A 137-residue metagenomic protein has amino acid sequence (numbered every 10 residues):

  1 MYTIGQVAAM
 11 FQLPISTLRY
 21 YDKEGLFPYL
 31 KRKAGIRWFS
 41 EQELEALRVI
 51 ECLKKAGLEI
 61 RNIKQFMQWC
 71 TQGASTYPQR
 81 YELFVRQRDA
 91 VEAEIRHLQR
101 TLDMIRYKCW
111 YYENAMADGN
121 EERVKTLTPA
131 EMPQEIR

Functional and structural regions predicted by a protein language model:
M1-Q68: Basic helix-turn-helix/winged-helix DNA-binding cores and closely related short helical interaction motifs
A8, L26-F27, L44-E45, Q72-S75 (+2 more regions): A generic structural signal for solvent-exposed, polar alpha-helical segments
Q12, E41, L47, G73 (+2 more regions): Helix-centric, low-specificity signal for extended rod-like, repetitive segments
K55-E82, R86-Q87: Amphipathic alpha-helical dimerization/coiled-coil segments that flank or bridge DNA-binding/regulatory modules
S75-R137: C-terminal regulatory/oligomerization modules of transcriptional regulators
